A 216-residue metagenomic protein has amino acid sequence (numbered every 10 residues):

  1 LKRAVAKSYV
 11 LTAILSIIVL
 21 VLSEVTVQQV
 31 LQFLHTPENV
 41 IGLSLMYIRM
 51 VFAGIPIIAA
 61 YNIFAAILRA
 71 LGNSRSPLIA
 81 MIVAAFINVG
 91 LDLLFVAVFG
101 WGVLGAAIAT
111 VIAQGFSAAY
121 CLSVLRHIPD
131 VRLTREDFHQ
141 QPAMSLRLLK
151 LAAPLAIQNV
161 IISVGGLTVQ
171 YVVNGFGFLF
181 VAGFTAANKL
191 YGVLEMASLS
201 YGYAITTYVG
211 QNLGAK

Functional and structural regions predicted by a protein language model:
L1-V21, I58-P77, G183-K216: Small-residue-rich hydrophobic transmembrane alpha-helices
A6, L45, S74-R75, V103-L104 (+2 more regions): Residues that define the loop-to-transmembrane-helix transition and helix capping in multi-pass membrane transporters
T12, I48-V51, I55, N73 (+4 more regions): Residue-level recognition of transmembrane alpha-helices in multi-pass small-molecule transporters/permeases
V25, E38-Y61, L194: Alpha-helical transmembrane segments of multi-pass membrane proteins
V51-I58, L146-Q211, A215: Transmembrane helix-bundle signature of multi-pass secondary active exporters and lipid flippases
A70-L71, A97-G100, L104, G175-F178 (+1 more regions): Helix-loop interface residues and adjacent transmembrane-helix termini in multi-pass membrane transporters, primarily
A85-A119: Membrane-interface helix-loop junctions in multi-pass transport and translocation proteins
T110, A119-I162: Interhelical loop/hinge segments that connect adjacent transmembrane helices in multipass membrane
